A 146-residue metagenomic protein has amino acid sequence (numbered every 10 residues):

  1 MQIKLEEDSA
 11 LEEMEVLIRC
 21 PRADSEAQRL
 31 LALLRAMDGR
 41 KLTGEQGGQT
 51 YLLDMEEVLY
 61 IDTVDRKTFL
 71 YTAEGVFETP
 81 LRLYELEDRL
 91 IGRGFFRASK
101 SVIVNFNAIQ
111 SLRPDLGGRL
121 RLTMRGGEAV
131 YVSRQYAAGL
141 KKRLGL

Functional and structural regions predicted by a protein language model:
M1-Q28: N-terminal regulatory/sensing modules of transcriptional regulators
E26-R125, A129: Conserved binding/recognition cores within well-folded domains
K142-L146: Short hydrophobic/aromatic patches at helix-to-coil boundaries
